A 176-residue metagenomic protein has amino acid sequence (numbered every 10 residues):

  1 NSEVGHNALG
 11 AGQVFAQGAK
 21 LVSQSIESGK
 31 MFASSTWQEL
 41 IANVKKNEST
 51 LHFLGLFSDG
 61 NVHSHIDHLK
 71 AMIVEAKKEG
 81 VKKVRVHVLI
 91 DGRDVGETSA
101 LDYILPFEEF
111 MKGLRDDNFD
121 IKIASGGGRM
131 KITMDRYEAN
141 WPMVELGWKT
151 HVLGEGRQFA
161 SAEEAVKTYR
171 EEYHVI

Functional and structural regions predicted by a protein language model:
N1-K131, A139-L146: Active-site nucleophile/metal-coordination loop of metallo-enzymes that catalyze phosphate/sulfate and related
L114, K122-G127, Y137-I176: Hard-cation-handling environments
